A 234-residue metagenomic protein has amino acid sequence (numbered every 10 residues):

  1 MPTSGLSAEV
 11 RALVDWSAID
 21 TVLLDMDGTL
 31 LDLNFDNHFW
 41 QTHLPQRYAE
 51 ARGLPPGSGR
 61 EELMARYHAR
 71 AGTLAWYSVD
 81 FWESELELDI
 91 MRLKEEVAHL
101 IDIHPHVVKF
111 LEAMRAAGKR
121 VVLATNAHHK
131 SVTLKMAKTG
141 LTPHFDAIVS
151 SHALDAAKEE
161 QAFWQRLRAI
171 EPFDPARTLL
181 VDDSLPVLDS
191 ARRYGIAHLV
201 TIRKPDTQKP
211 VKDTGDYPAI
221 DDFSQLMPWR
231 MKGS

Functional and structural regions predicted by a protein language model:
M1-D20, E112, H128-S234: Asp-based, Mg2+/Mn2+-dependent phosphohydrolase catalytic module
L6-K109, K130: N-terminal helical cap/lid subdomain that shapes the substrate entry/recognition surface in HAD-like hydrolases
T29, T125, T178: Ser/Thr-centric signal marking residues that sit in or immediately flank functional binding/regulatory motifs
L54, L88, K119, F173 (+1 more regions): Short glycine/serine/threonine/alanine-rich loop segments
V97-D102, N126, D155-K158: Short, flexible loop segments at the rims of nucleotide/cofactor-binding pockets, characterized by
H106-G118: Catalytic-core regions built around general acid/base machinery
G118-V122, P175-T178: Short active-site oxyanion
